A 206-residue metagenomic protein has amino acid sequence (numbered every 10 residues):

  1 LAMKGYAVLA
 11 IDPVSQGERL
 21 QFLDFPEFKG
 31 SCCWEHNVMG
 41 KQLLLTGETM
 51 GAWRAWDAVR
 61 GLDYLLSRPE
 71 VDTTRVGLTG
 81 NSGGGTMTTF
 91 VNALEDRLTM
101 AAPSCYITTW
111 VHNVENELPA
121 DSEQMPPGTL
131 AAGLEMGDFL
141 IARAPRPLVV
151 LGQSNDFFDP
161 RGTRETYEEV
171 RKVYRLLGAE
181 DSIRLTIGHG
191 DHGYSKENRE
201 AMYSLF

Functional and structural regions predicted by a protein language model:
L1-V59, L66-S67, T73, T108-E117: Cap/lid segment of the alpha/beta-hydrolase catalytic domain
K4-A7, D72-R75, D96-M100, A144-L148 (+1 more regions): Loop/turn elements at helix/coil->beta-strand transitions in domains of secreted/extracellular proteins
D12, T79, S104-C105, L151 (+1 more regions): Alpha/beta-hydrolase-fold catalytic nucleophile elbow
Q16-L20, G85-T88, T108-N113, L140 (+3 more regions): Flexible loop/turn segments at secondary-structure boundaries
N37-L45, W53, D57-R60, T99-I141 (+3 more regions): Mobile cap/lid helix-loop segments that gate and shape the active-site cleft of serine hydrolases
E70-S82: Alpha/beta-hydrolase fold nucleophile elbow
G80-N92: Glycine-rich nucleophile elbow surrounding the catalytic serine of serine-hydrolase chemistry
A144, L151-F206: Alpha/beta-hydrolase-fold serine-hydrolase catalytic core, especially in secreted/extracellular enzymes
